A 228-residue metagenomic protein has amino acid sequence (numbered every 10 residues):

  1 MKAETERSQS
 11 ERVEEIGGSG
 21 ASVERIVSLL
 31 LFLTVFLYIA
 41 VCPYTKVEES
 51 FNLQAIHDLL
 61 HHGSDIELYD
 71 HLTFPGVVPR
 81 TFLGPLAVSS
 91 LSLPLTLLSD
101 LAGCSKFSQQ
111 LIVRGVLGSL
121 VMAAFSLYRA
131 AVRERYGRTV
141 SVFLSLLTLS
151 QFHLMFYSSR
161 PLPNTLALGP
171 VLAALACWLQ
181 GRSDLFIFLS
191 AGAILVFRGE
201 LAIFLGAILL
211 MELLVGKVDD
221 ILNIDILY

Functional and structural regions predicted by a protein language model:
M1-Y38, R133: Start-transfer (signal-anchor) and selected internal transmembrane alpha helices of multi-pass inner/ER membrane
E4-V13, G17, A174-Y228: Perimembrane helix-loop-helix junctions
L33-F36, S50-P79, L83, A87-S99: Extracytosolic helix-loop segments that constitute the early lumenal/periplasmic catalytic or substrate-binding loops
T45-V47, F156-L166: Short acidic/glycine- and proline-prone juxtamembrane loop motifs at membrane-interface regions of multi-pass membrane
N52, D58-H61, V121, T148 (+2 more regions): Hydrophobic core segments of transmembrane alpha-helices in multi-pass, intramembrane catalytic enzymes
F82, I112-A123, S150, T165-P170 (+2 more regions): Membrane-embedded alpha-helical segments of multi-pass membrane proteins, especially the transmembrane helices
T96, L111-T139: Transmembrane-helix motifs of polytopic, lipid-linked glycan transferases
S126-A130, L146-F156, L166-F186: Specific aromatic-rich, kink-prone transmembrane helix
